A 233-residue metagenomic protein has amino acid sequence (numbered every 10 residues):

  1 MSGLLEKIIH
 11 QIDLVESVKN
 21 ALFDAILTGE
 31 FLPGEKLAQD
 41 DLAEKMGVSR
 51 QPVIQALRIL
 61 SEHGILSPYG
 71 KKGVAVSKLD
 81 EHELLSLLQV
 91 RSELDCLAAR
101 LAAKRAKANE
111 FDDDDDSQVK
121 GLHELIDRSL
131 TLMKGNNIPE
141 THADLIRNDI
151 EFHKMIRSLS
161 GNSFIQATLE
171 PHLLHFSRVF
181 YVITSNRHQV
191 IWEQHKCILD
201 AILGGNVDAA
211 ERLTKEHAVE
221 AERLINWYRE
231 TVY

Functional and structural regions predicted by a protein language model:
M1-K104, N226-Y233: Short linear motifs at protein or domain termini
D13, A143, H188-Q189: Short helix-capping and inter-helix turn/linker motifs at the boundaries of alpha-helical repeat units
P33, V182-I183: Intrinsically disordered, low-complexity regions enriched in small/polar residues
L84-Q89, L203, E211, K215: Short amphipathic alpha-helical segments with heptad-repeat character
K104-N109, T184, H188: Short helix-capping/linker segments at secondary-structure and domain boundaries
N109-V182, W192-D200, A209-E220: Conserved amphipathic alpha-helical segments that form helical-bundle/coiled-coil interaction surfaces
A221-I225: Anionic, Ser/Thr-rich low-complexity intrinsically disordered regions
